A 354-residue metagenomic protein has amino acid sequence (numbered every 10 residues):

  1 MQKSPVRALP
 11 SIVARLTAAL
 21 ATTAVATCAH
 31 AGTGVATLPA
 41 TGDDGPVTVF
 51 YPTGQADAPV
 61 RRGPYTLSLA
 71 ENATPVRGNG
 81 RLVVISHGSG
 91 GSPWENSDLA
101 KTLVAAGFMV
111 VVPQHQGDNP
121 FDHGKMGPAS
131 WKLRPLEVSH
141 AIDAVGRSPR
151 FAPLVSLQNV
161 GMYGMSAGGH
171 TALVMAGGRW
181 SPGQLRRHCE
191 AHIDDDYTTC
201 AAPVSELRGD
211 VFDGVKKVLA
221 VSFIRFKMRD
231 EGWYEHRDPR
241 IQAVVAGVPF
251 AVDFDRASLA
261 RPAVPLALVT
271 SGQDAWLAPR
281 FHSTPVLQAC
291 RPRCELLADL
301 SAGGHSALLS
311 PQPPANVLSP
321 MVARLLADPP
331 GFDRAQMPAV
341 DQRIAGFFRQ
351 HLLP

Functional and structural regions predicted by a protein language model:
H30-V83, E95, A105: Domain-level recognition of soluble alpha/beta enzyme cores, biased toward histidine phosphatases/phosphomutases
D57, N72-G80, I85-D122, A275-P279: Short substrate-entry loop that stabilizes the transition state in hydrolases
G127-P153, V174, Q184-K216, S222 (+2 more regions): Alpha/beta-hydrolase active-site loop
G164-G168, A172: Gly/Ala-rich beta-loop-alpha elbow adjacent to hydrolase catalytic centers
A251-D253, Q273-L277, S306: Acidic catalytic loop of the alpha/beta-hydrolase fold
P262, L268-T270: Short beta-strand/loop motif that positions the catalytic acidic residue of the alpha/beta-hydrolase fold
V264, A278-Q288: Short alpha-helix in the alpha/beta-hydrolase fold that links the catalytic acid
A289-V317: Catalytic histidine neighborhood in serine/cysteine hydrolases with alpha/beta-hydrolase-type architecture
